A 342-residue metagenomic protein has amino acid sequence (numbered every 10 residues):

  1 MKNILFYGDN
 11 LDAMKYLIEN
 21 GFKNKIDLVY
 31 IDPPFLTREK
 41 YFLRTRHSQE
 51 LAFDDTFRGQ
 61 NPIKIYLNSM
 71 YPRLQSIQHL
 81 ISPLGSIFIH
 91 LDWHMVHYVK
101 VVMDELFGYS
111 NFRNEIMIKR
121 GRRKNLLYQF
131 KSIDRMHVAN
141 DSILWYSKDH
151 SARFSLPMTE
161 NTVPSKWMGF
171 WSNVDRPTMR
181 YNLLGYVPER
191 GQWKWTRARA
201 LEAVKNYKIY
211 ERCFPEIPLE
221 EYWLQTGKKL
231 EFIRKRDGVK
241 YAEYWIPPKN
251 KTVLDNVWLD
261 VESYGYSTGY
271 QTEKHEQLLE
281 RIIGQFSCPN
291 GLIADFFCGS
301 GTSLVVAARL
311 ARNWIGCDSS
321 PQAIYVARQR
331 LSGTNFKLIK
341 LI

Functional and structural regions predicted by a protein language model:
M1-L292, I324, T334: Class I S-adenosyl-L-methionine
H275-L341: Conserved S-adenosyl-L-methionine
